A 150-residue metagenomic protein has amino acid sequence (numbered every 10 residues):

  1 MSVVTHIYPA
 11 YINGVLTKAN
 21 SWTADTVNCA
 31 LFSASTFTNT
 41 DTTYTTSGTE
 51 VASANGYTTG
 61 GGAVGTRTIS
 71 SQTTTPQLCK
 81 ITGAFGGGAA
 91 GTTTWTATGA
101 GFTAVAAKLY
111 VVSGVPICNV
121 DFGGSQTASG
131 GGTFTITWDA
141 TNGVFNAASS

Functional and structural regions predicted by a protein language model:
M1-V105, V112-S150: Small cysteine-rich, disulfide-bonded extracellular modules of the LU/uPAR three-finger superfamily and closely related
